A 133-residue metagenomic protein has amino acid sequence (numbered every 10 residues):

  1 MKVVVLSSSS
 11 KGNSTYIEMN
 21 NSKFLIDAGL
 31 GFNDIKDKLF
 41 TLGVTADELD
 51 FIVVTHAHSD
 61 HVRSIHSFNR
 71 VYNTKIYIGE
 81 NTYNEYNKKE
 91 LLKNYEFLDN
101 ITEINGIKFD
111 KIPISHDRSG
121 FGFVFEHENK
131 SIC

Functional and structural regions predicted by a protein language model:
M1-L42, F121-C133: Conserved beta-strand hairpin/beta-sheet module of binuclear metal-dependent hydrolase folds, prominently
V4-L6, K11-S14, A57-H58, I76 (+1 more regions): Structured catalytic core of nucleotide-sugar glycosyltransferases
S7-S8, A28-L30, A57, N81 (+1 more regions): Active-site metal-binding loops of divalent metal-dependent hydrolases
K11, H58-V62, N84-E85, S119: Active-site environment of divalent metal-dependent phosphoester hydrolases
T15, T55, T82: Ser/Thr-centric signal marking residues that sit in or immediately flank functional binding/regulatory motifs
N20-N21, E48, Y72, N105 (+1 more regions): Residue-level preference for short coil/turn positions at secondary-structure junctions
F32-I78: Active-site metal-binding motif and surrounding structural segment of the metallo-beta-lactamase
I78-K130: Metallo-beta-lactamase
